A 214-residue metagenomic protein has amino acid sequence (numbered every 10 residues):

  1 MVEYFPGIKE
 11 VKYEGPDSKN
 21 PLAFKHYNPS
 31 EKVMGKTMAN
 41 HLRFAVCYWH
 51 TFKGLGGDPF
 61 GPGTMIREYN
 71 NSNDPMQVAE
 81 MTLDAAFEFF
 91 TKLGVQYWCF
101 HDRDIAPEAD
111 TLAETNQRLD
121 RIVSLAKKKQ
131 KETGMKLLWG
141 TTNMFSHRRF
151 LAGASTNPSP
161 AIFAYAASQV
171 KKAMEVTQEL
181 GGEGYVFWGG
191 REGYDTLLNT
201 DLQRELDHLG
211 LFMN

Functional and structural regions predicted by a protein language model:
M1-H26, V33-K36: N-terminal accessory beta-strand-rich subdomains and adjacent acidic, glycine-rich linkers that precede catalytic cores
M1-V11, M38-L42, K136-L138, M174 (+1 more regions): An N-terminal domain-start capping segment
M1-Y4, H50-G57, L93-G94, G182-F187: Short low-complexity stretches enriched in small and charged residues
P6, K25-Y27, C47-L55, E88 (+1 more regions): Feature activates predominantly on carbohydrate-active enzymes
S30-V33, M81-E88, Y97, P107-N214: Active-site acidic/histidine proton-transfer and metal-coordination neighborhood in alpha/beta enzyme cores
T37-F44, D74-D104: Catalytic domains of carbohydrate-active enzymes, especially glycoside hydrolases
N40-N73, T141-N157, G189-T196: N-terminal small/glycine-rich loop or linker at the start of catalytic domains across soluble metabolic enzymes
P62-D74, F100-A113: Glycine-/proline-rich flexible loop or hinge segments
